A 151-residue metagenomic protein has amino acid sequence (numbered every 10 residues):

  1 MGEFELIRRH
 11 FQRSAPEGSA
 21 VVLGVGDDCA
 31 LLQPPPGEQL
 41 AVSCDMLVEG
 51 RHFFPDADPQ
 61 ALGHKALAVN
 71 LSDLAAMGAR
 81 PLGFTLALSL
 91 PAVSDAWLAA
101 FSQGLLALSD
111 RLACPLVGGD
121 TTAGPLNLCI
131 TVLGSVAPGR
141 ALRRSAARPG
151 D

Functional and structural regions predicted by a protein language model:
M1-D58, M77, L86, L108: Extreme N-terminal cap/leader segments of soluble proteins
R8-F11, L71, S102: A generic alpha-helix structural signal
V21-L23, P55-V69, V93-Q103: Glycine-rich anion/phosphate-binding loops
V21-V22, Q39, H64-L67, C114 (+1 more regions): Generic secretory/membrane-interface signal
L40, L47, R80-D151: Glycine-rich anion-binding loops of enzyme active sites
A66-M77, L108-L112: A short, N-terminal amphipathic alpha-helix
